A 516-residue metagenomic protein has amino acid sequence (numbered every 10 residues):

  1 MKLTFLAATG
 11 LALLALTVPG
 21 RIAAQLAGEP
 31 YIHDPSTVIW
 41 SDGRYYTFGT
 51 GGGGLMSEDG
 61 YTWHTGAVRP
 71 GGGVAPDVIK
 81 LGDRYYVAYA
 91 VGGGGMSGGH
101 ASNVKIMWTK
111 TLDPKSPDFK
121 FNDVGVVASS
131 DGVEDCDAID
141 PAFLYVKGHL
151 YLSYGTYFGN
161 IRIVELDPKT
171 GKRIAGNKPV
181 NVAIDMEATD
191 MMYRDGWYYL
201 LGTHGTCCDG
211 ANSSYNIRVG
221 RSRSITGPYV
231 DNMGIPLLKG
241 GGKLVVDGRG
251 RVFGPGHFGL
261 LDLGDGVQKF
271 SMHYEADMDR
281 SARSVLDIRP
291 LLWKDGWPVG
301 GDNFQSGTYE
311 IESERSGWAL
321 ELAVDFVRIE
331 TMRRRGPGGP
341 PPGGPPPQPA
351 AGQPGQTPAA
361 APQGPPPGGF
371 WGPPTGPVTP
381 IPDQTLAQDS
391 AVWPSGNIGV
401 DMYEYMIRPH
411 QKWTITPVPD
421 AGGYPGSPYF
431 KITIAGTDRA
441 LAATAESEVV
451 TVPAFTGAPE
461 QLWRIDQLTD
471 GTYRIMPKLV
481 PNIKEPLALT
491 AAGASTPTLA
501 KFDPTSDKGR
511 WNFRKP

Functional and structural regions predicted by a protein language model:
M1-T9: Bacterial N-terminal signal peptides that target proteins for export
T17-P19: N-terminal signal peptide c-region/cleavage motif recognized by signal peptidases
I22-I139, L144-M186, Y193-V246, G264-S306 (+2 more regions): Beta-rich carbohydrate-recognition and catalytic domains
I32-P35, G73-A75, A138-D140, M186-T189 (+7 more regions): Conserved positions at the start
T37-V38, V78, F143, M191 (+6 more regions): A structural signal for short hydrophobic beta-strand segments in well-ordered beta-sheet cores
G248-D262: Signature of short aromatic-glycine-proline-rich micro-motifs recurring in repeat-based ectodomains
G301-R334, G376-S395, I407-E446, R464-A494 (+1 more regions): Extracellular glycan-recognition/adhesion modules and their associated mucin-like linkers
M332-I381: Disordered, low-complexity segments in secreted/periplasmic proteins that are enriched in proline
